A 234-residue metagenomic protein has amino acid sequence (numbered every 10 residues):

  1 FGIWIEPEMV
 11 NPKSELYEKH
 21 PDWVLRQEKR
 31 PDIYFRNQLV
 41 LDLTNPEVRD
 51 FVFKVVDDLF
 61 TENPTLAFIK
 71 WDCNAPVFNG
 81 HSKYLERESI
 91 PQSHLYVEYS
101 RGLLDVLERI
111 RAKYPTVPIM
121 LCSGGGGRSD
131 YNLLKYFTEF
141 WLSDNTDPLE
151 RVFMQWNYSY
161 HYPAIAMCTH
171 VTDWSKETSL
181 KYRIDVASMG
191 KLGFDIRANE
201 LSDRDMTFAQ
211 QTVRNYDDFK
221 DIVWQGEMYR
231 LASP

Functional and structural regions predicted by a protein language model:
V10, E15-K181, M189-M206: Active-site neighborhood of glycoside hydrolase catalytic domains
I196-P234: Glycan-recognition and catalytic regions of carbohydrate-active enzymes
